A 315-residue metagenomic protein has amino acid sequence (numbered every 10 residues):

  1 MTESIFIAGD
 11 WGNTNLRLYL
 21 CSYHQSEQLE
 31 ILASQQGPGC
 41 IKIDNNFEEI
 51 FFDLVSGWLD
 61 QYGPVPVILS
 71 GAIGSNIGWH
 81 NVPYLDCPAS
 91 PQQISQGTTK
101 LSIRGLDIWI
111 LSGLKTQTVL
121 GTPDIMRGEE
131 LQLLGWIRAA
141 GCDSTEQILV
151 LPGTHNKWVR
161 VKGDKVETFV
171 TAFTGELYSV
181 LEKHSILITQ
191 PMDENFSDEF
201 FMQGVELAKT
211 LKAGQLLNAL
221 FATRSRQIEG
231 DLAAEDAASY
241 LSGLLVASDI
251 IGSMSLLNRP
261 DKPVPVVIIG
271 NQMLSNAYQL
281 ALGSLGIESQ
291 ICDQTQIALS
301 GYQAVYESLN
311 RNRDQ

Functional and structural regions predicted by a protein language model:
I5-N46: Short glycine-rich, Thr/Ser-proximal phosphate-binding strand/loop in the N-terminal lobe of ATP-dependent enzymes
F6-D10, P66-S70, Q147-L151, V267: Short glycine-aspartate micro-motif
N15, P263-A281: Glycine-rich phosphate-binding loops at beta-strand->alpha-helix junctions
G39-I43, K115-K209: Glycine-rich phosphate-binding loop plus the immediately following alpha-helix
F51-P66, I250-K262: Phosphate/pyrophosphate-binding loops at sites that engage ATP/ADP/AMP, CoA/4′-phosphopantetheine, polyphosphate
W58-P123, G163: Short beta-strand-loop/turn "lid" adjacent to the catalytic site in phosphate-handling enzymes
K209-G252: Adenine-nucleotide phosphate-binding core of ATP-dependent small-molecule kinases
L280, Q290-Q315: Glycine-rich phosphate-binding/hydrolytic loop that grips phosphoryl groups
